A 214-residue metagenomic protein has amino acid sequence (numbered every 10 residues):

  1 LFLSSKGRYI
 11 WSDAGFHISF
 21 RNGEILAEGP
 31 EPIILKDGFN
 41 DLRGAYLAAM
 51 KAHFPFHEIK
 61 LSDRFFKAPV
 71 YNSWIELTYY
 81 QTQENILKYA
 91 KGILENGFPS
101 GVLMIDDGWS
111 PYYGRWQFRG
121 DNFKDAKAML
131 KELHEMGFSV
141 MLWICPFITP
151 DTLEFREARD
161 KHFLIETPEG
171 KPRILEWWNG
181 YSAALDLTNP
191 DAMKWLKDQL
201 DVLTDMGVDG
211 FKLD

Functional and structural regions predicted by a protein language model:
L1, E95, I105-G108, Y112 (+3 more regions): Active-site and adjacent substrate-binding regions of carbohydrate-active enzymes
L1-G101, L130-E132, S139, G210: Carbohydrate-recognition beta-sandwich/jelly-roll modules in extracellular/periplasmic carbohydrate-active proteins
G7-R8, G15-H17, L26, A45 (+9 more regions): A generic structural signal for solvent-exposed, polar alpha-helical segments
F65-I75, G97-P111, V140-P150, P168-N179 (+1 more regions): Core alpha/beta catalytic barrel or barrel-like domain that forms the active/cofactor pocket in diverse metabolic
A68-E84, S110-K124, E176-Q199: The substrate-binding groove and active-site-proximal loops of carbohydrate-active enzymes, especially glycoside
Y89, D125-M129, Q199: A general structural detector for well-ordered alpha-helical segments in enzyme core domains, enriched
I105-E166: Acidic/aromatic-lined carbohydrate-recognition and catalytic surfaces of CAZymes acting on diverse glycans
C145-D209: Active-site-adjacent "subsite" loops/lids of carbohydrate-active enzymes
